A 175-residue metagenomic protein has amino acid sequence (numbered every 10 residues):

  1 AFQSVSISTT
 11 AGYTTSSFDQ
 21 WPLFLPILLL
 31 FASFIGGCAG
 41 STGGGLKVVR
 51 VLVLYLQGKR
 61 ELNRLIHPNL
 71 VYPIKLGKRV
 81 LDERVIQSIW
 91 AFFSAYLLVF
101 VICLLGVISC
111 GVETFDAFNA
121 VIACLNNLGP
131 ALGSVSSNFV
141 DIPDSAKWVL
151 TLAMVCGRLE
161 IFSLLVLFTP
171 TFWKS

Functional and structural regions predicted by a protein language model:
A1-S175: Membrane-proximal intracellular helices of multi-pass ion channels
